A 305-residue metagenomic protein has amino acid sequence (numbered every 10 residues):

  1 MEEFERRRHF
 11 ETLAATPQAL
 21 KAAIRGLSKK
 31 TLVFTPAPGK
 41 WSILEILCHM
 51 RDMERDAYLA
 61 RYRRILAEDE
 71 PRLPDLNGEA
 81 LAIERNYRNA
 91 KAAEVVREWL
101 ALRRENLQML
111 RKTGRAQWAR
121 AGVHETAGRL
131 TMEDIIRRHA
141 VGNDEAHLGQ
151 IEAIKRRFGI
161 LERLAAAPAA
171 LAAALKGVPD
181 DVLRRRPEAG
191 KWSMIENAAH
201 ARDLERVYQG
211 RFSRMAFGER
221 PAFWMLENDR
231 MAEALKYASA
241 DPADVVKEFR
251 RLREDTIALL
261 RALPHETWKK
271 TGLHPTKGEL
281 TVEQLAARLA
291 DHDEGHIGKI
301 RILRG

Functional and structural regions predicted by a protein language model:
M1-L44, R55-G305: Aromatic-glycine hotspot motif
L47: Short-chain dehydrogenase/reductase
